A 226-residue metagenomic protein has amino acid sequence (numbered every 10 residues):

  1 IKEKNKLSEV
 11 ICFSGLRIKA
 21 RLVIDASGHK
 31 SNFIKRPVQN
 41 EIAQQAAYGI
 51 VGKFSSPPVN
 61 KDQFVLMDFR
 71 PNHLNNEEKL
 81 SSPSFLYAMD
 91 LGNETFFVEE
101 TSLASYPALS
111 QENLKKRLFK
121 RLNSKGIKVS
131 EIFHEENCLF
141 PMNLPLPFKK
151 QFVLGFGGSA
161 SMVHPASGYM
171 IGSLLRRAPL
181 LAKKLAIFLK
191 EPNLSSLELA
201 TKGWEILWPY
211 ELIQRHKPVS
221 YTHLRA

Functional and structural regions predicted by a protein language model:
K2-L122: Predominantly flavin-linked oxidoreductase catalytic cores and closely associated redox partners
A26, R36, L180, K184 (+1 more regions): Active-site catalytic microenvironments for nucleophilic, acid-base chemistry
P58-L66, H134-C138, Y169-M170, L189-L197: Low-complexity, flexible helical/coil segments
M67-N75, I132-C138, M142, T201-I206: A general structural signal for short secondary-structure boundary/capping elements
S102-K184: FAD/FMN-dependent oxidoreductases across multiple families
A182-Y221: Active-site-proximal substrate-binding core of FAD-dependent oxidoreductases
T222-A226: Conserved small/polar residues in nucleotide/adenosyl-binding loops
